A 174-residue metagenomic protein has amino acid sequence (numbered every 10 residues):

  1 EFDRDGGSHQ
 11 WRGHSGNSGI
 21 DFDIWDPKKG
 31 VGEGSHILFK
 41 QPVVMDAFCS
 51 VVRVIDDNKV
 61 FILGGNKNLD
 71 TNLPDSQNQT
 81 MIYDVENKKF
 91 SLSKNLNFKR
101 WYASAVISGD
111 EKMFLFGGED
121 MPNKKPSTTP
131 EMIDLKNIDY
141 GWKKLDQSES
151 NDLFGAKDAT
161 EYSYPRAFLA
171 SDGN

Functional and structural regions predicted by a protein language model:
E1-N174: Kelch-like beta-propeller repeat domains
